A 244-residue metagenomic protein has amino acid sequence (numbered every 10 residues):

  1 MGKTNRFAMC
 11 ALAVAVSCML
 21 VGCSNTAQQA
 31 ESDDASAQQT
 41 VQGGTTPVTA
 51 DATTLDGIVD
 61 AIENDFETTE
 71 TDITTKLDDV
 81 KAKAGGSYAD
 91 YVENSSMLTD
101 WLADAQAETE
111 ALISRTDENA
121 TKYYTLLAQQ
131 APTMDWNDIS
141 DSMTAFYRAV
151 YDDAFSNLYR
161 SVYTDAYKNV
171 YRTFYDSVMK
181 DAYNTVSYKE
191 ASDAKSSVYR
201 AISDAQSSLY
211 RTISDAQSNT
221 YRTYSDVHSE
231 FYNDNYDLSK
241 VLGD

Functional and structural regions predicted by a protein language model:
G2-A11: Bacterial N-terminal signal peptides that target proteins for export
L12-S17: Hydrophobic helical h-region of N-terminal Sec-dependent signal peptides in bacterial secretory/periplasmic proteins
M19-G22: C-terminal motif of bacterial Sec signal peptides marking the signal peptidase cleavage site
S24-T26: Bacterial signal peptide processing site
A30-T99, A103, A107: Immediate post-signal-peptide N-terminus of mature secreted/exported proteins
D51, D56, D60, D72 (+20 more regions): Asp/Glu-rich intrinsically disordered low-complexity tracts
A84-V92, T133-W136, S187-A191: Charged, low-complexity interaction regions
L127, A131-D135, I139, A182 (+1 more regions): Long, low-complexity or tandemly repetitive, helically biased scaffold regions used for multimeric assembly/adhesion
